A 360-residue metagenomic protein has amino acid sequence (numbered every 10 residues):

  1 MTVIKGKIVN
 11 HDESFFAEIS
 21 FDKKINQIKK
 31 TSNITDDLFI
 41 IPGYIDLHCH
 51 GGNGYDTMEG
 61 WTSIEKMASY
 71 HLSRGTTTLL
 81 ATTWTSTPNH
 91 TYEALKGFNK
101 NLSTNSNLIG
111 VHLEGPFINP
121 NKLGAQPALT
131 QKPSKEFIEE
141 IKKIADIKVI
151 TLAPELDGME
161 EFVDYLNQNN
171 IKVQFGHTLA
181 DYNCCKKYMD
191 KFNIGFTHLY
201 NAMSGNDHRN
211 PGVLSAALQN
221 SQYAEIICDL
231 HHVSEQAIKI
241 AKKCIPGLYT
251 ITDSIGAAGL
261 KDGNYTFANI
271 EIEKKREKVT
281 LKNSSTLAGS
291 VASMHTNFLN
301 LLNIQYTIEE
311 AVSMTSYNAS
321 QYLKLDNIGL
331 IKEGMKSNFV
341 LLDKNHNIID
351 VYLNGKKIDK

Functional and structural regions predicted by a protein language model:
M1-K5, K29-W61, E65, S69: Replace "His-x-His-based motif
M1-N33, Y352, K356-K357: N-terminal metal-binding scaffold of metallo-dependent hydrolase/deaminase domains
D37, H48, L113, L166 (+3 more regions): Conserved, mostly hydrophobic/aromatic
G43-I45, V111, Q174-F175, T250-I251 (+1 more regions): Residue-level marker for buried hydrophobic side chains located in beta-strands that build the well-ordered beta-sheet
H50, E65-T91, S106-N119, A145-E155 (+4 more regions): Divalent metal-dependent hydrolysis catalytic cores, especially in the metallo-beta-lactamase
Y70-L80, P120-I144, K186-M203, V213-S221 (+1 more regions): Active-site gating loops and adjacent loop-to-helix segments of metal-dependent hydrolytic enzymes
K143-D262: Active-site core of metal-dependent hydrolases
V213-Y223, K243-T252, A258-L342: His/Asp/Glu-enriched, well-ordered alpha-helical/loop segment that forms or immediately abuts the divalent-metal
